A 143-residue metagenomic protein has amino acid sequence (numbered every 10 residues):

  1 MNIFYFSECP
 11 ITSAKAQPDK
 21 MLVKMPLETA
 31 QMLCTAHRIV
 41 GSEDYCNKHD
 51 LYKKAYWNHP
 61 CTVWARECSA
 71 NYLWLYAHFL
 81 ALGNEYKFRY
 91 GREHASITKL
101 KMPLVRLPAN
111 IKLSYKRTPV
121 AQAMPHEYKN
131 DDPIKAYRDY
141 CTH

Functional and structural regions predicted by a protein language model:
M1-H94: An N-terminal structural lobe/cap that precedes and organizes the functional/catalytic core across diverse proteins
N58, I97-T98, A123-P125: Intrinsic disorder and flexible coil segments
T98-V105: A glycine-rich phosphate-binding loop feature that marks nucleotide/adenosyl-phosphate handling sites
R106-H143: Aromatic-residue-lined binding/catalytic grooves and analogous aromatic/hydrophobic interfacial grooves in multimeric
